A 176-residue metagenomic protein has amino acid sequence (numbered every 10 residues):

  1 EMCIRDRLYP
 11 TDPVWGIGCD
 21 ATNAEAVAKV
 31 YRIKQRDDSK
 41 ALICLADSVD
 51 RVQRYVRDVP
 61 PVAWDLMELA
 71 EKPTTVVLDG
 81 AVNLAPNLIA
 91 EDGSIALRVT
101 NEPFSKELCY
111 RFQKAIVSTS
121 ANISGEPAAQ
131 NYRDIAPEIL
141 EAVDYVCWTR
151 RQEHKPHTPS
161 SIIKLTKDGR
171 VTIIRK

Functional and structural regions predicted by a protein language model:
E1, R5-K176: Active-site-adjacent structural elements in enzyme catalytic cores
